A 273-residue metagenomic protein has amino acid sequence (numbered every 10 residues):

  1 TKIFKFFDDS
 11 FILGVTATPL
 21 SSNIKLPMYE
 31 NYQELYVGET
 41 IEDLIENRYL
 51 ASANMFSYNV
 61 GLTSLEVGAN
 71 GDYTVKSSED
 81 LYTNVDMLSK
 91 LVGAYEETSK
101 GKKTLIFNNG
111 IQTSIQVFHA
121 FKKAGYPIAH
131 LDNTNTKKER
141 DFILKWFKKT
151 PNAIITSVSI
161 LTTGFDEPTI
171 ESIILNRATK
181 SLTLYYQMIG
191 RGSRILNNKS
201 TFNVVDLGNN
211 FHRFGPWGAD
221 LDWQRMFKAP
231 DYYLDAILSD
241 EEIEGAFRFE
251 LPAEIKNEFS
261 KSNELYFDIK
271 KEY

Functional and structural regions predicted by a protein language model:
T1-M55: Post-DEXD/H (motif II) to motif III coupling segment of the RecA-like Helicase ATP-binding lobe
D8-F11, L50-A53, A124-P127, P168-S172 (+1 more regions): Short glycine-/polar-rich loops that comprise or flank the Walker A/P-loop and associated switch/sensor motifs
A17-S22, D43-E46, N59-S64, I111-Q112 (+5 more regions): Conserved nucleotide-binding/hydrolysis micro-motifs of P-loop NTPases
E34-N108: Conserved interdomain linker/interface between the two RecA-like ATPase lobes of SF2 helicase motors
R48, I154-I173, I189-R194: SF2 helicase motor core recognition
K90-E96, K103, P216-Y273: Long, largely alpha-helical accessory region at the distal end of helicase-like NTP-driven motors
S114-H119, Y126-T162: Conserved helicase ATPase core of P-loop NTP-dependent helicases/translocases
L184, R191-D222: Conserved segment of the helicase C-terminal RecA-like domain
